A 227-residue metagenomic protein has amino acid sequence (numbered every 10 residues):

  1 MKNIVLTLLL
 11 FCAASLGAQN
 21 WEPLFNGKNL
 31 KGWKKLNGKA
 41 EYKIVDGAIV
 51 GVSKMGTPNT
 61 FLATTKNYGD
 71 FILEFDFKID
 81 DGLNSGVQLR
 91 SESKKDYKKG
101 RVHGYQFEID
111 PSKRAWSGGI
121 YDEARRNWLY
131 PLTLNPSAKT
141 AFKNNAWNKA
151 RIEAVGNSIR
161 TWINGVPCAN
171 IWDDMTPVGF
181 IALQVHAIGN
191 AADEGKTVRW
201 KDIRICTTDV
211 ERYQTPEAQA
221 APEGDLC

Functional and structural regions predicted by a protein language model:
M1-V5: Positively charged n-region of N-terminal signal peptides that target proteins for export
L9-G17: Hydrophobic h-region of N-terminal signal peptides that target proteins for export in Gram-negative bacteria
Q19-C227: Carbohydrate-interacting regions of secretory-pathway proteins
